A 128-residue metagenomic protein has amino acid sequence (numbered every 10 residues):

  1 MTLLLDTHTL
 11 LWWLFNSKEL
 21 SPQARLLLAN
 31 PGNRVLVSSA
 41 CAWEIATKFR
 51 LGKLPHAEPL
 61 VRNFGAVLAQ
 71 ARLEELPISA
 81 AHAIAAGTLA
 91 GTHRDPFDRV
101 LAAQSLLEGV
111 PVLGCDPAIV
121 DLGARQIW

Functional and structural regions predicted by a protein language model:
M1-V37, L51-A66, Q70, E108 (+1 more regions): Short, well-structured N-terminal submotif of metal-dependent ribonuclease cores
T7-H8, I45, A86, S105: Generic structural signal for small/hydrophobic residues in well-ordered secondary structure, especially within
T9, C41-A42, H82, L101 (+1 more regions): Alpha-helix capping/helix-boundary segments
W12-W13, W43, W128: Signature tryptophan residues that serve as conserved aromatic anchors
S39-T47, I78: Short, conserved active-site loops that position catalytic residues or coordinate cofactors/metal ions across diverse
P55-V61, G65, A69-C115: Active-site neighborhoods of divalent-metal-dependent phosphate/nucleic-acid chemistry enzymes
